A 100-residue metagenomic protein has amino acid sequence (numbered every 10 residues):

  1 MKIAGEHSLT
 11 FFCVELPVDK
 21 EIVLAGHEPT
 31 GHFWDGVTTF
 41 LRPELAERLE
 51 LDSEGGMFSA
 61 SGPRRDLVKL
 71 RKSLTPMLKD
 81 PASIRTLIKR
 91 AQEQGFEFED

Functional and structural regions predicted by a protein language model:
M1-D100: Structured alpha/beta or helical-core interaction and ligand-binding surfaces enriched in interleaved
